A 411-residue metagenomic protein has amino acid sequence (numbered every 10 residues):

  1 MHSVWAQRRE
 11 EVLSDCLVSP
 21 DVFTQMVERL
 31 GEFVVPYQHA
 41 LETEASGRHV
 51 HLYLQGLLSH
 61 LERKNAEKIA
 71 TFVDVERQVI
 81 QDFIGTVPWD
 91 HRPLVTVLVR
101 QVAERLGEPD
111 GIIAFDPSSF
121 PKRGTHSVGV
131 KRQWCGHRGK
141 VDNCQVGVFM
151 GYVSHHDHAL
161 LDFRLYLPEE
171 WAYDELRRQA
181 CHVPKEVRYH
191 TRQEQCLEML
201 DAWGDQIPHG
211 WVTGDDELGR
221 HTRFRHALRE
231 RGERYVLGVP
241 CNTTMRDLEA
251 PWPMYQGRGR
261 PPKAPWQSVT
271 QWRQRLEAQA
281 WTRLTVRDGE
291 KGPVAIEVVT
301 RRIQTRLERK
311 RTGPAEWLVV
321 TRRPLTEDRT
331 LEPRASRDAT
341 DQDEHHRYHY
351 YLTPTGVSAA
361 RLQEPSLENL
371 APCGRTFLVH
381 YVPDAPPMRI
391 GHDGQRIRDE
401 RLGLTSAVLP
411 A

Functional and structural regions predicted by a protein language model:
H2-S3, R9-T213, E217-L237, C241-T244 (+1 more regions): Conserved, well-structured functional cores that handle cations and Mg-NTP chemistry
G31, H156-C181, K185, V239-P240 (+2 more regions): An anionic, glycine-rich sequence signature occurring as long contiguous blocks
V50-L54, A66, Y348, D399-T405: Short runs of predominantly hydrophobic/aromatic residues within well-ordered alpha helices that form helix-helix
L57, L61, V73, V87 (+4 more regions): Generic structural signal for hydrophobic core residues of well-folded globular domains
G111, G210, S366-L378: Residue-level marker of motif borders
S118, E217, G374-F377, V382: Alpha-helical hydrophobic packing sites
F377, Y381, A385-A411: Basic, amphipathic alpha-helical segments enriched in Lys/Arg and hydrophobic/aromatic residues
